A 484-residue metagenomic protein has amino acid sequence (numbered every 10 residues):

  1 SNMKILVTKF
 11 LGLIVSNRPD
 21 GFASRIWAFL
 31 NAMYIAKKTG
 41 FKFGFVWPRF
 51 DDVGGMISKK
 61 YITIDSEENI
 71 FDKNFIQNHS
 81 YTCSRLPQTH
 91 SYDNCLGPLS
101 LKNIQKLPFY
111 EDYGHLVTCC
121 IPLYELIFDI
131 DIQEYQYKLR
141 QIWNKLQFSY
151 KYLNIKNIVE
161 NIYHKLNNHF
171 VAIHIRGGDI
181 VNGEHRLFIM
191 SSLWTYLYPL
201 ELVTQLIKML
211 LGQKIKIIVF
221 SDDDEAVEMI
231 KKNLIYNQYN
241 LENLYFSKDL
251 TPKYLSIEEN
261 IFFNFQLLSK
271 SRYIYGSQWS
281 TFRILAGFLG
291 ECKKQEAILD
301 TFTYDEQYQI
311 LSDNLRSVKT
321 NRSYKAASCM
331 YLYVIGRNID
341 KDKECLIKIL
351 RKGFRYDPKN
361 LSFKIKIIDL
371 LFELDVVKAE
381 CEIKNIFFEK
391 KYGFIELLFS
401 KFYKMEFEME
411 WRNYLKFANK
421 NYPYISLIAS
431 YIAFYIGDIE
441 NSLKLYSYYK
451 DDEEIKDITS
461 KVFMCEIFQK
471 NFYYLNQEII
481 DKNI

Functional and structural regions predicted by a protein language model:
K4-F188: Secretory-pathway glycan-assembly enzymes, especially type II membrane glycosyltransferases that use nucleotide-sugar
S16-D20, I26, L30, F50 (+1 more regions): A donor-sugar binding/catalytic signature common to diverse glycosyltransferases and related nucleotide-sugar
N240-S271: Donor nucleotide-activated moiety binding/catalytic core segment of transferases that use nucleotide-activated donors
Y304-L374: Leloir-type glycosyltransferase catalytic cores
M330-V334, N338, E373, I383-I428: Alpha-helical adaptor scaffolds
K343-F354, V377-K391, E408-A418, E440-Y449 (+1 more regions): Alpha-helical repeat scaffolds
S362-F363, G393-L397, I425, I455-S460: TPR alpha-solenoid repeat register
